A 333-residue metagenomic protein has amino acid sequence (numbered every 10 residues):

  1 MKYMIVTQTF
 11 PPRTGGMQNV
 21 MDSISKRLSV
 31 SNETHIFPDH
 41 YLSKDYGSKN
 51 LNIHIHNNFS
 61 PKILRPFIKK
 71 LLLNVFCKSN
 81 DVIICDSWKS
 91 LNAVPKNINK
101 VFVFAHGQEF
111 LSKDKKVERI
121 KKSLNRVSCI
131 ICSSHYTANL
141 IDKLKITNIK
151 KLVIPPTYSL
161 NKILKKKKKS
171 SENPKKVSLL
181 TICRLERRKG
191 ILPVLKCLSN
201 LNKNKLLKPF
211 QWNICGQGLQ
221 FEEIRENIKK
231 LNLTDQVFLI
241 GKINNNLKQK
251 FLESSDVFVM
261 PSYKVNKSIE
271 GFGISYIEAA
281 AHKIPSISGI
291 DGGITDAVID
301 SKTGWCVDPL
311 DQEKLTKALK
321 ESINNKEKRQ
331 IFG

Functional and structural regions predicted by a protein language model:
V6, I131, S171-K189, L195-L198 (+1 more regions): Conserved donor-binding/catalytic core segment of Leloir-type glycosyltransferases
T7-G15, N19-I63, T137, D142 (+1 more regions): N-terminal strand-loop element at the rim of the active site of nucleotide-sugar-dependent glycosyltransferases
I84-S90, A105: Short His-centered aromatic/hydrophobic patch
N125-K143, T147-K165, L239: Donor nucleotide-sugar binding/catalytic pocket of nucleotide-sugar-dependent glycosyltransferases
C215, I224-I243: Nucleotide-activated donor-binding/catalytic signature segment of Leloir-type glycosyltransferases, i.e., the conserved
E253-I269, I284: Acidic donor-binding loop of glycosyltransferase active sites
Y276, A281, P285-S288, V298: Short hydrophobic beta-strand element within catalytic cores of glycosyltransferases and related nucleotide-activated
D300-S301, W305-Q312, L319-E327: Conserved acidic donor-binding segment of nucleotide-sugar-dependent glycosyltransferases
